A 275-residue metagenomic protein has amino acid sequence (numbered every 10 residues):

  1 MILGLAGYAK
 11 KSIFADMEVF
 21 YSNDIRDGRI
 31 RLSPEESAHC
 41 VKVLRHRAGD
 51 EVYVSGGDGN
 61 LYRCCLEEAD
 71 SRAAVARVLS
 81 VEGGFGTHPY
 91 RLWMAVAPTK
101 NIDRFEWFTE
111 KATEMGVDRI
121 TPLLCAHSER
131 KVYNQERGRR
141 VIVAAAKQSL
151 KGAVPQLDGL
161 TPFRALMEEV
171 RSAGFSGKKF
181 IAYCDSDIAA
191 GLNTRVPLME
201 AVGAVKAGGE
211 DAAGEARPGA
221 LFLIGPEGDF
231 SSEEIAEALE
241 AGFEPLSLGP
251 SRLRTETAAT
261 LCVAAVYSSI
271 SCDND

Functional and structural regions predicted by a protein language model:
M1-G84: N-terminal positively charged helical leader segments and presequences
I30-L32, P89-M94, P218-L221, L239-L248: Glycine/charged-rich beta-loop-alpha catalytic/anionic-binding loops adjacent to active sites
K42-V75, R164-V205: N-terminal-biased segments
V81, C125-S128, P250-S251: Short, ordered loop/turn segments at secondary-structure junctions
F85-I181: RNA substrate-binding interface of SAM-dependent RNA methyltransferases
K179-A236, F243-L246: Active-site/ligand-binding-proximal alpha/beta "capping" segment
S231-D275: Structured adenosyl-cofactor binding patch, chiefly the S-adenosyl-L-methionine
